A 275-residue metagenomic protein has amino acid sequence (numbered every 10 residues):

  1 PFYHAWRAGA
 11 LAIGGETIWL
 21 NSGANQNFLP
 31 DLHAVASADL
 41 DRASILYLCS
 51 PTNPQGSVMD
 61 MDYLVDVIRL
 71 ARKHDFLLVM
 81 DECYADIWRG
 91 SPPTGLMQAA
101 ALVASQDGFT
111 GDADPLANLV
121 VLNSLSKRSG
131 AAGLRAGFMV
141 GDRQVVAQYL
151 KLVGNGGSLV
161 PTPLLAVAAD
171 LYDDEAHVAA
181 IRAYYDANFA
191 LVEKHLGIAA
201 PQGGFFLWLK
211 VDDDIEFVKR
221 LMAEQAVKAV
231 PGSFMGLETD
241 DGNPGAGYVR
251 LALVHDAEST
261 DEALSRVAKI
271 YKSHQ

Functional and structural regions predicted by a protein language model:
P1-G15: Substrate-binding/gating loop at the entrance of the active-site cleft, primarily in PLP-dependent aminotransferase-like
A10, L46, D81, G137 (+5 more regions): Generic structural signal for small/hydrophobic residues in well-ordered secondary structure, especially within
I13, K73-H74, Q225, H274: Helix C-cap/helix->beta junction micro-motif
I18, S22-M97: Active-site phosphate-binding strand-loop segment of PLP-dependent enzymes
A101-D186, Y271-K272: Conserved core segment of the aminotransferase class I/II
D114-P115, A223-K228, G236-Q275: PLP-dependent enzyme catalytic core of the Aspartate aminotransferase-like
R143, D212-I215, D256-E258: Helix N-cap motif at beta-to-alpha junctions
L165, A169, Y184-E193, G197-D214 (+1 more regions): Conserved glycine-rich beta-strand-loop-beta hairpin in the small C-terminal domain of fold type I
